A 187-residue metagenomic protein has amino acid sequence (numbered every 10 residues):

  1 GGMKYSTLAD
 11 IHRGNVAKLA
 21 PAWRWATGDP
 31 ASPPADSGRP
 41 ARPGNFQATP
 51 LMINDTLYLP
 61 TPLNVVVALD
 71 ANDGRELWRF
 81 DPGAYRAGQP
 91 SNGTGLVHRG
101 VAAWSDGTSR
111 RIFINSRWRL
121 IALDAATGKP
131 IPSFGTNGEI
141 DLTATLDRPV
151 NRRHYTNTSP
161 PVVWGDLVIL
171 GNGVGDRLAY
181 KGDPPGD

Functional and structural regions predicted by a protein language model:
G1-A41, N45, R75-P90, K129-V150: Aromatic (tryptophan-biased) beta-strands that constitute blades/sheets of beta-rich domains
P43-V65, N92-L120, R153-Y180: Repeat-blade elements of multi-bladed beta-propeller folds
P62, A125-A126, T145, G173: Surface loops and adjacent helix of pleckstrin homology
A68-G74, G83-Y85, A103-W104: Structural core of flavin- and non-heme-iron oxidoreductases, emphasizing the beta-strand/alpha-helix scaffold
D70, Q89-P90, Y180-G182: A short, polar/proline- and glycine-enriched secondary-structure boundary/capping micro-motif
R117, L123, T127-G128, D183-D187: Beta-propeller blade signature
